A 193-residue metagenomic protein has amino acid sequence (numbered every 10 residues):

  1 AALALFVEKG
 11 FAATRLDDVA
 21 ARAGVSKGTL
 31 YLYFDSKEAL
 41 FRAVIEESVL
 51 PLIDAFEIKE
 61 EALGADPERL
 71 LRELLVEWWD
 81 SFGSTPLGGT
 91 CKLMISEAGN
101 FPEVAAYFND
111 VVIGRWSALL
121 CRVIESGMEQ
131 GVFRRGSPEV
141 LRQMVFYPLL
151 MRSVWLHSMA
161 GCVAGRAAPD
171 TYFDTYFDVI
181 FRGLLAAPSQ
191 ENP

Functional and structural regions predicted by a protein language model:
A1-F6, W78, I180: Short hydrophobic clusters on alpha-helical segments that form packing/core surfaces in small helical domains
L5-A39, A43-V44: Helix-turn-helix
L16, E38, R42, G64 (+10 more regions): Short, structured helix-loop boundary elements
V44-F82, P86, E125: Amphipathic alpha-helical linker/stalk segments
R69, E73, E77, G114 (+4 more regions): C-terminal peripheral helix-coil segments that are non-catalytic and often amphipathic
D80-R122, V163-R166: Short secondary-structure transition hinges
R134, P138-R142: Membrane-interface starts of transmembrane alpha-helices
